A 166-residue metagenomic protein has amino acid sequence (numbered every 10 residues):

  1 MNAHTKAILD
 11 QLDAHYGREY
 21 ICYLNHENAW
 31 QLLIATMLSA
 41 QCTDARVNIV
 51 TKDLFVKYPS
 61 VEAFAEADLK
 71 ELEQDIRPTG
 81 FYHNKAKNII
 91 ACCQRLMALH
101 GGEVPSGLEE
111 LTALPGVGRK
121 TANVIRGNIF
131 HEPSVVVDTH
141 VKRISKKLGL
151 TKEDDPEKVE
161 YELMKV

Functional and structural regions predicted by a protein language model:
N2-V166: Catalytic cores of DNA base-excision repair glycosylases
